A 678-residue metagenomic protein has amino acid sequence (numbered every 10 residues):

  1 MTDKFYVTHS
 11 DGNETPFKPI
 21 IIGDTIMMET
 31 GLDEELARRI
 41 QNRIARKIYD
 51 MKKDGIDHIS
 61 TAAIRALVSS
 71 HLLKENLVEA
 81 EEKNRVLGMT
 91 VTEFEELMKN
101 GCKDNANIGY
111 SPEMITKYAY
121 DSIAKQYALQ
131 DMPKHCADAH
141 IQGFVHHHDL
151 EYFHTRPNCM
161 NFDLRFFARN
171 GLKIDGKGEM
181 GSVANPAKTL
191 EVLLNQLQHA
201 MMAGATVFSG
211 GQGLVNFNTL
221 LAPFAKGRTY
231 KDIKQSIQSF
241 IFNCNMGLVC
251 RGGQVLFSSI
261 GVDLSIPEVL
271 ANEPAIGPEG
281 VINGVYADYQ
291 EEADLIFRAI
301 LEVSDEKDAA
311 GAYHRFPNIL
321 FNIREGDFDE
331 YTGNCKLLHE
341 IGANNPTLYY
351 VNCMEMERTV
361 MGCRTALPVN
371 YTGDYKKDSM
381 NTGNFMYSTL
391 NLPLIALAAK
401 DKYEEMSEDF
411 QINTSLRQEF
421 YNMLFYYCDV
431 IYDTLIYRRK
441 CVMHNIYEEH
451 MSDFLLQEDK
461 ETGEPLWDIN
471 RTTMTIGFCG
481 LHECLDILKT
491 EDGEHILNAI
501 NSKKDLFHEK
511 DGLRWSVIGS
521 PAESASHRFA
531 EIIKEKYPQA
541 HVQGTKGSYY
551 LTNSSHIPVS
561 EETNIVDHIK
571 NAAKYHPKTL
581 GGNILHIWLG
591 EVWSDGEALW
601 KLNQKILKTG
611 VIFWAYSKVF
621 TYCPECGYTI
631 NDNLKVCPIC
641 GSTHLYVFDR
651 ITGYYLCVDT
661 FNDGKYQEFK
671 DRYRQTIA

Functional and structural regions predicted by a protein language model:
M1-G101, K670-R674: Charged, amphipathic alpha-helical regulatory modules used for macromolecular assembly or allosteric control
A80, N84, G610-F613, S617-V619 (+1 more regions): Long, highly charged low-complexity segments enriched in Glu/Asp and Lys/Arg with interspersed Ser/Thr
T90, M98-N470, E491-V647: Conserved catalytic cores of very large enzyme subunits
L424-F425, G477-G480: A conserved active-site cap/scaffold subdomain adjacent to cofactor or substrate pockets
L466, N470, M474-G477, V658 (+1 more regions): Core of folded catalytic or high-affinity ligand/protein-binding domains in predominantly eukaryotic proteins
H482-L488: Well-ordered alpha-helical scaffold segments within catalytic/enzyme domains
D632-A678: Long insertion/accessory domains within large nucleic-acid-processing enzymes
